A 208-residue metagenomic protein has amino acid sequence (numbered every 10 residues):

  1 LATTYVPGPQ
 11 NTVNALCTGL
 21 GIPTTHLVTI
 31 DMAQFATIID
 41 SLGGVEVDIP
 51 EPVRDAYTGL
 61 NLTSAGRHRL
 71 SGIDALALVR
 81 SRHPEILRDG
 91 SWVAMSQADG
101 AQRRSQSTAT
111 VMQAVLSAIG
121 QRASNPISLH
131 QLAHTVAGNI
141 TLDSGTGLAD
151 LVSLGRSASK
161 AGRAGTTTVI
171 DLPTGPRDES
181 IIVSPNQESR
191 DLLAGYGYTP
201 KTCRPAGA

Functional and structural regions predicted by a protein language model:
L1-A208: Non-catalytic, solvent-exposed segments at the cell envelope interface
